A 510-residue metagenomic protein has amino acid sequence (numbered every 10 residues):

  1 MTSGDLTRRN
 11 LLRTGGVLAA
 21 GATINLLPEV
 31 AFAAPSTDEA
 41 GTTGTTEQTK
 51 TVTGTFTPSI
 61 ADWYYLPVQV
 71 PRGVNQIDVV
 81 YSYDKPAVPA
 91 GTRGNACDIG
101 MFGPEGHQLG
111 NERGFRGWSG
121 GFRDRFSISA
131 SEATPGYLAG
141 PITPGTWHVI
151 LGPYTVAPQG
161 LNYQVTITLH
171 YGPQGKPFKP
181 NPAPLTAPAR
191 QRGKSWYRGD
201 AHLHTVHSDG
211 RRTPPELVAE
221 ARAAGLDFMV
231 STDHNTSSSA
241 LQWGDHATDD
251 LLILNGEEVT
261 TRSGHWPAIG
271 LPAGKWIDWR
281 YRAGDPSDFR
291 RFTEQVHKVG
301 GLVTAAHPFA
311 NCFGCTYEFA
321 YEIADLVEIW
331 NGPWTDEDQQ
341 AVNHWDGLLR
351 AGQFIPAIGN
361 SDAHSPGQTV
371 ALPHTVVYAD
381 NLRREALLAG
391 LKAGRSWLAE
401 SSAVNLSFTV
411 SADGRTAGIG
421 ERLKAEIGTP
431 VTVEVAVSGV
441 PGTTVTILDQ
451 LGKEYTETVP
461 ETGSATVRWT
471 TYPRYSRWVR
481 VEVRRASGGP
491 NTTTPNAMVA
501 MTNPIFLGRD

Functional and structural regions predicted by a protein language model:
M1-L6, A19-N25, E29-A33: N-terminal secretory signal peptides
T7-V17: N-terminal export leaders
L26-T55: C-terminal segment of N-terminal export signals and the immediately downstream linker at the start of the mature
G41, G172-Q174, A363-D510: C-terminal functional module detector
T46-S59, K85-T134: Surface-exposed beta-strand/loop patches in noncatalytic accessory domains and peripheral targeting/linker segments
N75-I77, A139-T155, S476-W478: Noncatalytic modules at the cell exterior or secretory-pathway interfaces, chiefly beta-strand-rich lectin/adhesion
A157-T168: Edge beta-strands of jelly-roll/beta-sandwich modules across compartments, strongly enriched in secreted/luminal
A183-L185, A189-I323, E328-W345, A351 (+2 more regions): A metal-dependent hydrolase metal-coordination microenvironment
